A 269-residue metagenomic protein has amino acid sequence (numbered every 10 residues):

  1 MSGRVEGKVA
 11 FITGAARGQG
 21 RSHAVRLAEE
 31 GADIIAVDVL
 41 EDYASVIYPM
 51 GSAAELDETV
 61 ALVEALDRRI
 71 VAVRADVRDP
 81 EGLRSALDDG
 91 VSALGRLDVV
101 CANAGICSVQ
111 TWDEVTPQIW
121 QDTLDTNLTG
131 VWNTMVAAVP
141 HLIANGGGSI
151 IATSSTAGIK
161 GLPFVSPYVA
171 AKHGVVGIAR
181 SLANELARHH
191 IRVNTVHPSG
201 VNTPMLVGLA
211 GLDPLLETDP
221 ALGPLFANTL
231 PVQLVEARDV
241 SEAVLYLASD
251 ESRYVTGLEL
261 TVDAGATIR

Functional and structural regions predicted by a protein language model:
G3-V39: Canonical Rossmann dinucleotide-binding motif of NAD(H)/NADP(H)-dependent dehydrogenases/reductases, specifically
T111-W112, T116-L124, L225: Substrate-binding pocket helix/loop in short-chain dehydrogenase/reductase
M135, A171, A179: Active-site helix of classical SDR
S155: Residue(s) in the substrate-gating loop at a strand-loop-helix junction that position the organic substrate next
K160, P231, V244-L245, T256-R269: Short C-terminal tail/terminal secondary-structure segment of NAD(P)H-dependent dehydrogenase/reductase domains
A187, R192, V255-G257: Short, small/polar-rich loop/turn modules that mediate ligand/substrate recognition or access, typified
T229-V240: A conserved structural motif in NAD(P)-dependent oxidoreductases
